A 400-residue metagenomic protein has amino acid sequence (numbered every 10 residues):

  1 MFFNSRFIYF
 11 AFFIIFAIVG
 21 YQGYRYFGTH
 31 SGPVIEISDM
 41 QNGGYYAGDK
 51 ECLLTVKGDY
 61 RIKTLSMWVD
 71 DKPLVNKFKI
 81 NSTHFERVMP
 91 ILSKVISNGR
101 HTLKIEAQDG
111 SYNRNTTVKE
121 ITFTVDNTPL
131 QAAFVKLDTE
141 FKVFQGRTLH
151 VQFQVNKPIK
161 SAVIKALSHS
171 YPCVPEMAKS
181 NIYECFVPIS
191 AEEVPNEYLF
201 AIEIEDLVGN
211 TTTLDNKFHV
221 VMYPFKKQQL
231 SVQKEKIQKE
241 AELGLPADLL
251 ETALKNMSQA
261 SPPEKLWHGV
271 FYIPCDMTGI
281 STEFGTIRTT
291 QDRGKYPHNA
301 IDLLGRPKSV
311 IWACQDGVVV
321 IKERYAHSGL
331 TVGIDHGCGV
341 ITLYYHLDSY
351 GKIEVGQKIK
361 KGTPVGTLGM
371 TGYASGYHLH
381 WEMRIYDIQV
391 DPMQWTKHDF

Functional and structural regions predicted by a protein language model:
F7-Q22: Hydrophobic membrane-insertion alpha-helices, especially the h-region of bacterial N-terminal signal peptides
R25-G28, G32-V125, K165-Y198: Long, low-complexity serine/threonine/glycine- and acidic-rich segments characteristic of extracellular
A107-S111, I204-V208, I385: Surface-exposed loop/turn motifs at beta-strand-loop junctions within extracellular Ig-like and Fibronectin type III
T124-K217, M222-Y223: Cationic-aromatic interfacial patches
L214-S328: Surface-exposed, glycine-biased beta-strand/turn segments
N299, A313-S349, Y377, E382: Zn2+-dependent peptidoglycan hydrolase active-site motif and core
V310-V320, K352-L368: Short, well-structured beta-strand-loop connectors
V332-D335, Q357-F400: Conserved, short, structured surface segments that act as functional micro-motifs
